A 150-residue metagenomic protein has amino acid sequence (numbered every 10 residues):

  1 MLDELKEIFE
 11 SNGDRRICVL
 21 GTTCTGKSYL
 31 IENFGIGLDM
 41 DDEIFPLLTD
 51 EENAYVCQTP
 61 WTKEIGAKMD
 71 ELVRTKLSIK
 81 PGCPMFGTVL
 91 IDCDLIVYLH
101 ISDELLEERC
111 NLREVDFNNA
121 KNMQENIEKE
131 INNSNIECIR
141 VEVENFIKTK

Functional and structural regions predicted by a protein language model:
M1-S11: Pre-Walker A adenine-sensing motif
R16-F34: Glycine-rich phosphate-binding P-loop
I17-G21, G37-D39, K80-T88, I96-L99: Short, hydrophobic beta-strand segments that form beta-sheet elements in well-ordered domains
I31-G35, V89-L95, N133: Short loop/helix-cap segments at secondary-structure boundaries that form the rim of catalytic
E32-S78: Conserved substrate/cofactor phosphate-moiety recognition/catalytic segment in nucleotide-dependent phosphotransferases
I44-T49, E104-L106, E144-K150: A short acidic, often aromatic-flanked loop/helix-cap motif at beta-alpha or helix-coil junctions that lines enzyme
D92-L112: Conserved phosphate-donor/acceptor-positioning beta-strand/loop module used by diverse small-molecule
N111-K150: Small-molecule kinase domains that catalyze NTP-dependent phosphoryl transfer to phosphate-bearing small molecules
